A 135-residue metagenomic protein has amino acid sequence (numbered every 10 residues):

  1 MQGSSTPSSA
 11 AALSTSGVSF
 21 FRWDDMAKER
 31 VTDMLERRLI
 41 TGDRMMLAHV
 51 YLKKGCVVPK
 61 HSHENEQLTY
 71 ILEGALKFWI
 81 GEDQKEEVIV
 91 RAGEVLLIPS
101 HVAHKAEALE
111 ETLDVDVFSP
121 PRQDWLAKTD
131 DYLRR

Functional and structural regions predicted by a protein language model:
M1-R44, A48, D131-R135: A short, N-terminal "cap"/entry segment at the start of jelly-roll beta-barrel domains of the cupin/DSBH fold
S19, W79, R91-P99, Q123 (+1 more regions): A beta-strand edge to alpha-helix "cap/lid" segment located at domain peripheries
F20, L39, L47-H49, L68 (+2 more regions): Conserved hydrophobic/aromatic beta-strand scaffold that supports enzyme active sites
V31-D33, A48-S62: Conserved short histidine dyad/triad with adjacent acidic residue
R44-M45, N65, E73, E111 (+1 more regions): ATP/adenylate-binding site constellation spanning eukaryotic-like Ser/Thr protein kinases, ABC-transporter
K53, V90-A103, E107: Conserved metal-binding segment of the jelly-roll/cupin
S62, L68-A92, V102: A short beta-strand-loop-beta hairpin characteristic of the jelly-roll/cupin
S100-D124: Ligand-binding loop in jelly-roll beta-barrel domains
